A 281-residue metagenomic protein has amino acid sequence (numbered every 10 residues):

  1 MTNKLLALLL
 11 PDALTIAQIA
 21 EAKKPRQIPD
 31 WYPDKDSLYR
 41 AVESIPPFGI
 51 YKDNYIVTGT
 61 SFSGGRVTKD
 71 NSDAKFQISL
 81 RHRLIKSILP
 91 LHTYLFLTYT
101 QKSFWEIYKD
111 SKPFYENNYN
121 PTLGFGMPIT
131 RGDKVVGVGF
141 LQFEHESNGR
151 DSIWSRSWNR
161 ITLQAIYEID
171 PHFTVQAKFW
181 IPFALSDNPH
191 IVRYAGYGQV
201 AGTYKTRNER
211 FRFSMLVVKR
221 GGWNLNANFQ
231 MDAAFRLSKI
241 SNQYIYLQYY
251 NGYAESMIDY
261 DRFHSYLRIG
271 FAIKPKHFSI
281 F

Functional and structural regions predicted by a protein language model:
M1-S37, F278-F281: Cleavable N-terminal export/targeting peptides
I19-S61: N-terminal regions that are enriched for targeting/export leaders and immediately downstream pro/stem segments
E21-A22, I50-S63, D70, K86-R207 (+4 more regions): Outer-membrane pore/translocation modules
D70-Q77, R83: Long, low-hydrophobicity, solvent-exposed regions enriched in small/turn-prone and acidic residues
R83, G126, R236, Y250 (+1 more regions): Solvent-exposed residues in well-ordered beta-strands and their adjoining turns, especially edge/terminal strands
R212-Q243: Glycine/small-residue-rich hydrophobic helix-like segments
D232-A234, I240-Y246, A254-E255, F263 (+1 more regions): Long, compositionally biased interface segments
H264-F281: Outer-membrane beta-barrel "beta-signal"
